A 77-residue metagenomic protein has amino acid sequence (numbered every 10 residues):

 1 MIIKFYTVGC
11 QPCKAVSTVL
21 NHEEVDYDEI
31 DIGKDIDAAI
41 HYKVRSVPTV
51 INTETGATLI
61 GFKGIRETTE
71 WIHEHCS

Functional and structural regions predicted by a protein language model:
M1, N21-D28, T53-G56: Short glycine/proline-enriched coil/turn segments at helix->beta-strand junctions
M1-E23: Local sequence-structure signature of Cys/Sec-based thiol-disulfide redox active-site neighborhoods
F5, E24-A38, S46: Thiol-based oxidoreductase modules, predominantly thioredoxin-like and allied folds used for disulfide exchange
Q11-P12, K34-D37, E67: Short alpha-helical
K14-T18, H41-Y42, K63: Generic recognition of short, well-ordered alpha-helical segments
A38-K43, H75: Short amphipathic alpha-helix with an adjacent loop that forms part of the alpha/beta core around
Y42-I51: Structural micro-motif
T53-S77: Non-catalytic, surface beta->alpha helical segment in thiol-disulfide oxidoreductase systems
